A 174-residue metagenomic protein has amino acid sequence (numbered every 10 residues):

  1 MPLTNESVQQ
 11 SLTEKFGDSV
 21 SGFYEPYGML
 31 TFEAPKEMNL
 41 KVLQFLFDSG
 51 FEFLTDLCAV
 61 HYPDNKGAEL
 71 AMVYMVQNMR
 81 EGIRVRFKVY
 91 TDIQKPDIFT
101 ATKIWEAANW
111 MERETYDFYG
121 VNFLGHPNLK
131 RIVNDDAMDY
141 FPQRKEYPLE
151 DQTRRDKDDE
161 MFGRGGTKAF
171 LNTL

Functional and structural regions predicted by a protein language model:
M1-L174: Terminal low-complexity/charged segments
